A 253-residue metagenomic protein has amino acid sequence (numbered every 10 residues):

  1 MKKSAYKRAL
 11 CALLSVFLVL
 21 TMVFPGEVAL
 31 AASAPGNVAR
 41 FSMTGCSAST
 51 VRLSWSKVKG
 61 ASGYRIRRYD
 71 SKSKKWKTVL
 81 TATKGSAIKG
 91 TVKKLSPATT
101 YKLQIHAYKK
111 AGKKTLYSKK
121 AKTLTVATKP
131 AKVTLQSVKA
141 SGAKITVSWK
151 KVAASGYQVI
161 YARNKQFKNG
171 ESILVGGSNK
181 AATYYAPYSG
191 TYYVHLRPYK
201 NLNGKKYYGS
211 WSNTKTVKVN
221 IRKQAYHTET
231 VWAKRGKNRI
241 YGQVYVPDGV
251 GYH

Functional and structural regions predicted by a protein language model:
K2-L13: Bacterial N-terminal signal peptides that target proteins for export
L20-P35: Sec-dependent signal peptide cleavage junction
A31-G60, P97, T115-A153, K206-R222: Pro/Thr/Ser/Gly-rich low-complexity, intrinsically disordered linker/stalk tracts
W55, I66, V92, L103-I105 (+4 more regions): An aromatic-rich alpha-helical recognition segment common to small helix-rich domains
K59, D70-K74, A111-K113, A153 (+2 more regions): Solvent-exposed strand-loop boundary residues in beta-sheet-rich modules
R65-S96, Q158-Y188: Recognizes extended acidic, P/S/T-rich segments that occur within or adjacent to Ig-like beta-sandwich modules
V92-A111, A186-K205: Beta-strand-rich modules
P97, Y188-G190, I221-H253: Extracellular modular ligand-binding repeats in secreted and cell-surface proteins
